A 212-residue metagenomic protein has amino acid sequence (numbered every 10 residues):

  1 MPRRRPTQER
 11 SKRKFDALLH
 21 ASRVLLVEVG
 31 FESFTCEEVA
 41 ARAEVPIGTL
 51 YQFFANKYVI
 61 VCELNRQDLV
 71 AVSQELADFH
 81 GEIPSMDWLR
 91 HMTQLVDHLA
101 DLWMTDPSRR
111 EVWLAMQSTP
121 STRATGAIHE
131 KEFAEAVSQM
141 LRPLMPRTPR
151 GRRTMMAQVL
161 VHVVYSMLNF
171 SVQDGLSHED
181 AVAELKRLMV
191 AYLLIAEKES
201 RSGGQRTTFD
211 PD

Functional and structural regions predicted by a protein language model:
M1-R13, E197-D212: N-terminal intrinsically disordered/low-complexity leader segments
S11-S22, V39, L64-E75: Generic hydrophobic, amphipathic alpha-helix propensity
A17, L25-V59: Helix-turn-helix
L18-L26, V72, L99, V164 (+1 more regions): Short hydrophobic clusters on alpha-helical segments that form packing/core surfaces in small helical domains
E63, A77-M104, L160: Hydrophobic alpha-helical connector segments
S85, T105-E111, K131-A157, A196-S200: Hydrophobic alpha-helical bundle segments that form small-molecule/ligand-binding pockets
D87-Q94, M104-E135: Short secondary-structure transition hinges
L114, R123, P143-M189, S200-R201: Hydrophobic/aromatic-rich alpha-helical bundle segments in the mid-to-C-terminal region
